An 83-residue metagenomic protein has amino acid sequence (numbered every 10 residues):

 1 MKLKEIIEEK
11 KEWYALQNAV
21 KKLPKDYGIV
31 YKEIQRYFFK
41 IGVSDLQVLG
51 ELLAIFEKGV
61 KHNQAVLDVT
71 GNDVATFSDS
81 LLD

Functional and structural regions predicted by a protein language model:
M1-F39: Short terminal alpha-helical segments
I41-V43: Short, motif-level signal for alpha-helix interfacial/capping segments enriched in acidic residues and aromatics/proline
D45-L53, K58-D83: Short, charged early-sequence alpha-helical segments and their helix-coil boundaries
